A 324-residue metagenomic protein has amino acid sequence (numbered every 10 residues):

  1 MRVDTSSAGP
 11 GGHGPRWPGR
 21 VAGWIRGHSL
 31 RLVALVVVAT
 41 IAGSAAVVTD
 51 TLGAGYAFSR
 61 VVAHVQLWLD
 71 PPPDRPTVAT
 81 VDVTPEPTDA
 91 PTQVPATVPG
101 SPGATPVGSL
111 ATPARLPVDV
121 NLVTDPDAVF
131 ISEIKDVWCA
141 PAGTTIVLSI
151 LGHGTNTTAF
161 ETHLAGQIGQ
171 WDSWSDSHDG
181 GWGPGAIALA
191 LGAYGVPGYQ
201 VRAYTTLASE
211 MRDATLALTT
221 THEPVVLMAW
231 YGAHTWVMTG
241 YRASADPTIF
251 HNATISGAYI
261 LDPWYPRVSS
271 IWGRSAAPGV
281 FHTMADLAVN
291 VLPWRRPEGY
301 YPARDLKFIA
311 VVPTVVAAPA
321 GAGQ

Functional and structural regions predicted by a protein language model:
M1-G14: N-terminal intrinsically disordered, acidic low-complexity segments at the extreme N-terminus
R2-D4, R20, R26, V33 (+4 more regions): Conserved active-site-adjacent core of cysteine acyl-enzyme catalytic domains
S7-A8, A45, P102: Compositionally biased regions
W68-A96: Short extracytoplasmic
P85-F130: N-terminal low-complexity, Pro/Thr/Ser-rich intrinsically disordered segments that act as propeptides or flexible
L116-Q170: Active-site nucleophile-adjacent alpha helix/oxyanion-hole segment immediately C-terminal to the catalytic cysteine
